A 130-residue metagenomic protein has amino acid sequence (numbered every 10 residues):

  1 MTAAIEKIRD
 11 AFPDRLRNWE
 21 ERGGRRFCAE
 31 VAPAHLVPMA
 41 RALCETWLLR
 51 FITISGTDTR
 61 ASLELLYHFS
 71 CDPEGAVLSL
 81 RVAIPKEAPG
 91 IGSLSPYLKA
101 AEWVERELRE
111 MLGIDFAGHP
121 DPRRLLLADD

Functional and structural regions predicted by a protein language model:
M1-D130: Terminal low-complexity/charged segments
